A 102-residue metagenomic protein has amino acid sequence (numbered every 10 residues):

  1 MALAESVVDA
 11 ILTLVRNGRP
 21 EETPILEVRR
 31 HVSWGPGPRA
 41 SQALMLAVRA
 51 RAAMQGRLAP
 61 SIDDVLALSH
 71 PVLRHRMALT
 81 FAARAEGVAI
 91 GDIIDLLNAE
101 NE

Functional and structural regions predicted by a protein language model:
M1-T23: Phosphate-sensing "switch" segment of ASCE/P-loop ATPases
E5, P20-E102: C-terminal engagement/docking regions of AAA+ P-loop ATPases
